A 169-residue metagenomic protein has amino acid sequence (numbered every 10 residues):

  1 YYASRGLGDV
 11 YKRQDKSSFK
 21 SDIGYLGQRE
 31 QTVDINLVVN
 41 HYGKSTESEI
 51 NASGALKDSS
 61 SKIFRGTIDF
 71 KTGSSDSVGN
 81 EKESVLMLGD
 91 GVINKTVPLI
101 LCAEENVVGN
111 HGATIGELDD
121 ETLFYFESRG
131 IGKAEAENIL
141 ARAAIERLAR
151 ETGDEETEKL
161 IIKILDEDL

Functional and structural regions predicted by a protein language model:
Y1-Y11: Single conserved hydrophobic/aromatic residue that forms the stacking wall/gate of nucleotide- or nucleobase-binding
D9, K16-S18, N36-V38, E47-E49 (+2 more regions): Detector for repetitive beta-architecture
D22, N40-Y42, K71: Feature marks extracellular polysaccharide-active and adherence modules
L26-G27, I35-E47, A52-L56: A glycine- and small/hydrophobic-rich beta-loop-beta segment that serves as a flexible "lid/hinge" or phosphate-binding
D58-K62, S74-D76: Extended C-terminal subregions enriched in glycine
T72-V107: A mid-sequence, solvent-exposed acidic-amphipathic segment
N94-E151: Amphipathic, heptad-repeat alpha-helical segments used for oligomerization and assembly
G153-L169: Long, compositionally biased
